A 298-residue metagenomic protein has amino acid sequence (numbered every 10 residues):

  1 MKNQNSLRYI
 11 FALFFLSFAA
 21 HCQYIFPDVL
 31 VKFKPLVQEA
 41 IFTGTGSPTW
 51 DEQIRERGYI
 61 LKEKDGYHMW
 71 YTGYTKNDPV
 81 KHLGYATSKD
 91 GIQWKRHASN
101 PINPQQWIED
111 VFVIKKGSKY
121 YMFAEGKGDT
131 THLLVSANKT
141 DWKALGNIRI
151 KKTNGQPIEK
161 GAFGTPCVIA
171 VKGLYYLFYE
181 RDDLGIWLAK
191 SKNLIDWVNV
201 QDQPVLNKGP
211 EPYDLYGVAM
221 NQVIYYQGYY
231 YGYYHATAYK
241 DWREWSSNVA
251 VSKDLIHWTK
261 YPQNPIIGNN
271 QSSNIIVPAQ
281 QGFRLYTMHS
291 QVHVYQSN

Functional and structural regions predicted by a protein language model:
K2-I10: Bacterial N-terminal signal peptides that target proteins for export
I10-A12, P79: N-terminal hydrophobic alpha-helix used for membrane targeting or insertion
L13-H21: Hydrophobic h-region of N-terminal signal peptides that target proteins for export in Gram-negative bacteria
Q23-N298: Carbohydrate-active catalytic/glycan-binding domains of CAZyme proteins, especially the secreted or lumenal ectodomains
